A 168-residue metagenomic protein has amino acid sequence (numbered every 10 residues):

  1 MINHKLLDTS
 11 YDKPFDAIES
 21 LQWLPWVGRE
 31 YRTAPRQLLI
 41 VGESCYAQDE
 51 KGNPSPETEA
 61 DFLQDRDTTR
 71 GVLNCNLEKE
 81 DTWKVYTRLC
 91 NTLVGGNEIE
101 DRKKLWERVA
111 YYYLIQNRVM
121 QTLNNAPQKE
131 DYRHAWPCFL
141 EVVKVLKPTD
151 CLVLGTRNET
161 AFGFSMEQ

Functional and structural regions predicted by a protein language model:
M1-L146, D150, N158: A polyanion-binding, active-site-adjacent surface
V145-L146, T156-Q168: Accessory, usually C-terminal, subdomains that scaffold auxiliary metal cofactors
